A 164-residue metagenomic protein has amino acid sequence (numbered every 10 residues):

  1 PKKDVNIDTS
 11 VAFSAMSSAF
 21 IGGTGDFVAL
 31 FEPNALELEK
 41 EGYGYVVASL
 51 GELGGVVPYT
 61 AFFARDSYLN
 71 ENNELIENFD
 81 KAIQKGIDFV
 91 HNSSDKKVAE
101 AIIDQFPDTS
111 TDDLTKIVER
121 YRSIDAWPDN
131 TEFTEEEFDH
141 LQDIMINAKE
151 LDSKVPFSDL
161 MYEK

Functional and structural regions predicted by a protein language model:
P1, G44, D108-T109, S153: Short, well-ordered coil loops that connect the C-terminus of an alpha-helix to the N-terminus of a beta-strand
P1-K2, A19-I21, D125-P128: A short, structure-level motif marking secondary-structure boundaries and short turns
P1-S10, G22-D26, L151-S158: A local structural motif
N6, F31, S49, T115 (+1 more regions): Short loop/turn and capping residues at structural boundaries
S14-D104: Pocket-lining segment of extracytoplasmic ligand-binding domains
N70-E150: Secondary-structure end/capping motifs
P128, P156-K164: Extracellular/periplasmic juxtamembrane helices and adjacent flexible linkers that interface with membrane partners
